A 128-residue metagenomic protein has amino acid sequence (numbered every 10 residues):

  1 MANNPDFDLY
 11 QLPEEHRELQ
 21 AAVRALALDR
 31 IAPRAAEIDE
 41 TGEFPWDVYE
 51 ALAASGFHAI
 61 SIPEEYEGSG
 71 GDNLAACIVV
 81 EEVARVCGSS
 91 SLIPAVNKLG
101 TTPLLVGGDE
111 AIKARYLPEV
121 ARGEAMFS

Functional and structural regions predicted by a protein language model:
M1-E15: Intrinsic disorder at enzyme termini
L9, A27, A35-A36: Long alpha-helical scaffolds
E15-D29: A non-catalytic, amphipathic alpha-helix used as a structural packing/dimerization or gating element in enzyme scaffolds
I31-S128: Glycine-rich flavin
